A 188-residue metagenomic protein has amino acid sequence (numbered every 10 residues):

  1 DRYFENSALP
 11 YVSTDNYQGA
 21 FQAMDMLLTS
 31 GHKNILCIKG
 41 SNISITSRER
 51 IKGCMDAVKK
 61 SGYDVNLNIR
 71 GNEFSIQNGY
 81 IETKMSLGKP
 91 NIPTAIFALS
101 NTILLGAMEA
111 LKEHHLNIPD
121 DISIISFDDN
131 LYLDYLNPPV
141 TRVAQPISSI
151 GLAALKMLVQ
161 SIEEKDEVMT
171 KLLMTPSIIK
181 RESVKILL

Functional and structural regions predicted by a protein language model:
R2-L188: Bacterial carbohydrate/catabolite-sensing allosteric modules
